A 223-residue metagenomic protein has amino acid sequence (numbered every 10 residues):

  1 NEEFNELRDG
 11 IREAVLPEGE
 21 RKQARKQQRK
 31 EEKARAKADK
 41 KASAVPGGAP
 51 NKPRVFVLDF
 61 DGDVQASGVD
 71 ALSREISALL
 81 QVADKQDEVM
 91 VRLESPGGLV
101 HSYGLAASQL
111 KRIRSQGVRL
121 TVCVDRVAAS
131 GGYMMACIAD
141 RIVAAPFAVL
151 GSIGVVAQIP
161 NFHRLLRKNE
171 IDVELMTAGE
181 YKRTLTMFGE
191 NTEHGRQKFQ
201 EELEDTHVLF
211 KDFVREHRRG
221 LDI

Functional and structural regions predicted by a protein language model:
N1-V118, A139-H217: Small-residue-centered hinge/linker elements
S95-S102, T121-M134: Gly/Ser-rich catalytic serine loop of serine hydrolases
R119, G220-I223: A local structural motif
